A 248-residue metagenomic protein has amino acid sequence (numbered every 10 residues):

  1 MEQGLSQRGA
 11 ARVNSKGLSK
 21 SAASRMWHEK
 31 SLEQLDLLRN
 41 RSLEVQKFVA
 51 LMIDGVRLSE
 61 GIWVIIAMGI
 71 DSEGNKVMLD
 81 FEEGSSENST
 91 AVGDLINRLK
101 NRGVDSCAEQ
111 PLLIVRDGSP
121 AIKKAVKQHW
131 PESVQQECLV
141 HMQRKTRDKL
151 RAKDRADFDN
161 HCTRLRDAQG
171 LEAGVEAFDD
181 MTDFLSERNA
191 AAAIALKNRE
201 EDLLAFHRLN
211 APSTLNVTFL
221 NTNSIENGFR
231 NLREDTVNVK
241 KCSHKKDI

Functional and structural regions predicted by a protein language model:
Q3-Q7, R12-V115, P120, K124 (+2 more regions): RNase H-like nuclease fold core
S15, S106-P111, V134-C138, R188 (+1 more regions): Short, surface-exposed helix-loop/turn micro-motifs enriched in polar/charged residues
A22-R25, A195, N227, K246-D247: Amphipathic alpha-helical interaction segments
S86, R166-A168, C242: Conserved aromatic
I96, T214, K241-H244: Conserved phosphate-chemistry cores used by DNA topoisomerases
R102, L165, M181-F184, D235-V239: Alpha-helix C-capping/helix-to-loop hinge sites
K124-G228: Extended amphipathic alpha-helical interaction segments
R230-I248: Basic, amphipathic alpha-helical segments enriched in Lys/Arg and hydrophobic/aromatic residues
